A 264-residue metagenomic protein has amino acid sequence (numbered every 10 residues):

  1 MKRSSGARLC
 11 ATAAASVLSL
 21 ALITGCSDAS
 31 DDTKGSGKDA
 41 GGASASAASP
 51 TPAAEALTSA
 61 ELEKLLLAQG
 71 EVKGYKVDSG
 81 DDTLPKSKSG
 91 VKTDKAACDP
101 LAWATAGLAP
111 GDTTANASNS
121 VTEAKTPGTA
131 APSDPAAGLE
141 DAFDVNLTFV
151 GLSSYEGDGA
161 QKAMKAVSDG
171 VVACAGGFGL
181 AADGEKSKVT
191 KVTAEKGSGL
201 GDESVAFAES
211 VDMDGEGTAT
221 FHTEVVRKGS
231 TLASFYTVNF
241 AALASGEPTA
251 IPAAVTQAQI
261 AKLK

Functional and structural regions predicted by a protein language model:
K2-A14: Bacterial N-terminal signal peptides that target proteins for export
C10, L20-L65, T93-A96, W103 (+1 more regions): N-terminal low-complexity, Pro/Thr-rich disordered segments that flank secretion/membrane-targeting signals
S49-K88, E209-V211, T218-F221, S245-A254: Extracytoplasmic/periplasmic mature domains of Sec-exported, cell-envelope-associated bacterial proteins
E63-Q69, Q161-S168, A253-T256, I260: Extracytoplasmic/secreted envelope proteins and their assembly/folding machinery, especially bacterial periplasmic
V77-M213, G217-A219: A small/polar (G/S/T-enriched), proline-flanked helix-loop surface module common in exported/cell-envelope proteins
V150-G151, S230-N239: Short, well-ordered beta-strand elements
S198-D202, V226-L232: Short, solvent-exposed coil/turn segments at beta-strand boundaries
N239-K264: Surface-exposed amphipathic alpha-helical segments
